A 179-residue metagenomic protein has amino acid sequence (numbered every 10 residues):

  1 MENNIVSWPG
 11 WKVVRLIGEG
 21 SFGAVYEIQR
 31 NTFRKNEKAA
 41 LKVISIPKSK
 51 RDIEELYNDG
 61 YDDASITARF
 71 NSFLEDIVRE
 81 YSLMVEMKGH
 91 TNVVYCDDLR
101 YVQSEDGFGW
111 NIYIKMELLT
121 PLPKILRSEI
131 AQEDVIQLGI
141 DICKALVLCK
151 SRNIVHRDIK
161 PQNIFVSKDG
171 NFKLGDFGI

Functional and structural regions predicted by a protein language model:
V14-S21, V25: Protein kinase glycine-rich loop
E55-E86: AlphaC helix of the eukaryotic protein kinase fold
Y95-G109: Short beta-strand micro-motifs within the conserved protein kinase catalytic domain, predominantly in the N-lobe
D106-L122: Conserved short submotifs of the Hanks-type protein kinase catalytic core that shape the nucleotide-binding pocket
P121-A131: AlphaC helix of the protein kinase catalytic domain
L138-G139: Activation segment signature within eukaryotic-like protein kinase domains
K144-I154: Protein kinase catalytic-loop region centered on the HRD/HxD motif
